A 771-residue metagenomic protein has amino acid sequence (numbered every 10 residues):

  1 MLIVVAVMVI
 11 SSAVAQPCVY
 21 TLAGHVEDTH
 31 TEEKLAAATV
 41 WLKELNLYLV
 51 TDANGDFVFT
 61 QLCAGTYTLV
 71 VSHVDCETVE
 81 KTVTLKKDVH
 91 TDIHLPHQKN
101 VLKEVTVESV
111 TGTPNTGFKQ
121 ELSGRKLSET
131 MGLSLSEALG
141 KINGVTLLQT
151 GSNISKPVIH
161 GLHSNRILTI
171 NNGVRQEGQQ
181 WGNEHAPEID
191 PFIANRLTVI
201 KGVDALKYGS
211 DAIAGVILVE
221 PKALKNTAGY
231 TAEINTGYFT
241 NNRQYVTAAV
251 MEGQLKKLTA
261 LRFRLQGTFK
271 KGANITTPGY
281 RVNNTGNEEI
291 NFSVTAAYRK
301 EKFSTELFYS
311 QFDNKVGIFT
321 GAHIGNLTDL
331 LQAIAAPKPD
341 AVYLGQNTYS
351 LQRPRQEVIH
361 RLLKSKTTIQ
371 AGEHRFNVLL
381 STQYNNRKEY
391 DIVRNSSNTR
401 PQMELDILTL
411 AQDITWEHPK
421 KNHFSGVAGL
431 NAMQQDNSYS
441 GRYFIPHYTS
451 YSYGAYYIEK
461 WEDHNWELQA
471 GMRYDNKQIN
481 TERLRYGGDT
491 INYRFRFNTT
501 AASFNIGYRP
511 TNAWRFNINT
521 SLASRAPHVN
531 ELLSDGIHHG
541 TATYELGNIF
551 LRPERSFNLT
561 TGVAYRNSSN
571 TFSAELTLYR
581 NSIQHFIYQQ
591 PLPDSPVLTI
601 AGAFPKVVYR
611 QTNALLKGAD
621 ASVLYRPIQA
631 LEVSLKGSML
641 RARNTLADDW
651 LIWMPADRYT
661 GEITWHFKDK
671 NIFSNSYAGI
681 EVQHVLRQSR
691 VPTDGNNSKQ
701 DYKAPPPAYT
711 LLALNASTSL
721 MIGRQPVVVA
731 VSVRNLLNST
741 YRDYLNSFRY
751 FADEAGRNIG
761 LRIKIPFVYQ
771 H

Functional and structural regions predicted by a protein language model:
S12-T21: Beta-strand-rich domain onsets/edges
Y20-D28, G55, I93: A short, amphipathic beta-strand motif
Y20-L22, T29-E44: Short, ordered, surface-exposed loop/turn motifs in non-cytosolic proteins
E27, T39-K43, S72-C76, K86-S128 (+2 more regions): Short, acidic, small-residue-rich periplasmic hinge/interaction motif at the N-terminus of Gram-negative outer-membrane
E32-A36, V58-T66: Short Pro-Gly-centered beta-turn/loop motif in secreted/extracellular proteins
L45-D56: Short, acidic Ser/Thr/Gly-rich low-complexity loop/linker segments typical of extracellular and cell-surface proteins
L62, V74, P96-Q98, L162 (+2 more regions): Hydrophobic loop/turn residues within beta-sheet-rich immunoglobulin-like superfamily modules
T106-T130, G144, Q149-P157, G161-L162 (+5 more regions): Outer-membrane beta-barrel proteins, especially TonB-dependent receptors
